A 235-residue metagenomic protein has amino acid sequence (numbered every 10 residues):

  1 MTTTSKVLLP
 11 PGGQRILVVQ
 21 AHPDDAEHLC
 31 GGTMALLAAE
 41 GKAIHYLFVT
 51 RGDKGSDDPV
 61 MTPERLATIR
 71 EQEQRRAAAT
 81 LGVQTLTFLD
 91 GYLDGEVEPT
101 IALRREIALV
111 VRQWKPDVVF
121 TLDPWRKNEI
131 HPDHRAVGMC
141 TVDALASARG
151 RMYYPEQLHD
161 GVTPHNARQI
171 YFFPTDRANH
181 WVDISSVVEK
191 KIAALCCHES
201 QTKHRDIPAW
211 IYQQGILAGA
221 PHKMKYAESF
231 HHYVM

Functional and structural regions predicted by a protein language model:
M1-W114, H231: Active-site rim/loop-helix segments in enzyme catalytic domains that contact anionic ligands
T2-V19, E96-M235: Metal-dependent de-N-acetylase/amidase catalytic core
